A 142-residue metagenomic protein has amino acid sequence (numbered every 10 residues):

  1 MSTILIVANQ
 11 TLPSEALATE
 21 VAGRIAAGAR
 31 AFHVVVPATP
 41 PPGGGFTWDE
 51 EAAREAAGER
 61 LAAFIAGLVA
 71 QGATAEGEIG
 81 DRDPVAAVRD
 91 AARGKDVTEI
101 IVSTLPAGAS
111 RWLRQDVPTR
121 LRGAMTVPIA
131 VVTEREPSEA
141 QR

Functional and structural regions predicted by a protein language model:
S2-W48, V127, V131-E134: Small/aliphatic-rich secondary-structure junction motif
A31-F32, A56-E59, A70, P128: Positively charged, small/polar-rich N-terminal and surface patches that mediate targeting and assembly and bind
V36, E99, T104-L105: Short secondary-structure boundary segments
T47-G58: Glycine- and acidic-residue-enriched helix-capping/strand-helix junction motifs
Q71-E99: Structural beta-alpha unit
S103-R120: Glycine-rich, Arg-bearing micro-motifs that act as flexible, cationic patches
G123-A124, P128-V132, E139-R142: Glycine-rich, aromatic-bearing surface loops/beta-hairpins
